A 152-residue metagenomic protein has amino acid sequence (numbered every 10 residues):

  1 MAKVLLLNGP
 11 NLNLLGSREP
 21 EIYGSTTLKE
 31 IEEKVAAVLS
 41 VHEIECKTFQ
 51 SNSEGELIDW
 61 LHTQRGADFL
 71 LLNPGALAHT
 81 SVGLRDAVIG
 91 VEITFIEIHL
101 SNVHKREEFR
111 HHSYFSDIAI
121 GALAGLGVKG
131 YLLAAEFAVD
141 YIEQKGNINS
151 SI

Functional and structural regions predicted by a protein language model:
M1-V4: Extreme N-terminal starter segment of soluble prokaryotic enzymes
P10-L12, G75-A78, S101-V103: Short glycine-rich anion-binding loops that position phosphate/pyrophosphate groups of nucleotides and phosphorylated
L15-K29: Glycine- and acidic-residue-enriched helix-capping/strand-helix junction motifs
E32, A36-F49: Short beta-strand elements in bilobed, periplasmic/extracellular small-molecule ligand-binding domains
T48, K105-I152: Short, glycine-/small-residue-rich phosphate/pyrophosphate-handling segment
N52-V91: N-terminal small/polar loop signature for handling phosphorylated ligands or for N-terminal nucleophile
G90-R106: Short, acidic/small-residue loops that bind anionic groups at enzyme active sites
